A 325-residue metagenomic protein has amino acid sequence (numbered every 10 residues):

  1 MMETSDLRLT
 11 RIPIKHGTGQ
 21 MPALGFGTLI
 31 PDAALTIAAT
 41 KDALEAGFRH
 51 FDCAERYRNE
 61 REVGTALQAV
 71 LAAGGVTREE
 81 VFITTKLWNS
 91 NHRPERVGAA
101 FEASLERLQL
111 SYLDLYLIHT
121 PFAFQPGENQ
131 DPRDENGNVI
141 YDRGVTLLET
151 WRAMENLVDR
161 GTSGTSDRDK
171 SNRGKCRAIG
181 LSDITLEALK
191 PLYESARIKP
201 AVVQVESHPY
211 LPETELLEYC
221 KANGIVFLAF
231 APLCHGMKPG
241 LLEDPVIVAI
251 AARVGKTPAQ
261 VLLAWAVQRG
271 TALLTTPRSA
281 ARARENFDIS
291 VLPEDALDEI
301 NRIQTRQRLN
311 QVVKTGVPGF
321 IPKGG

Functional and structural regions predicted by a protein language model:
M1-V81, G98, N156-S163, L233-C234 (+1 more regions): N-terminal binding-site loop/beta-alpha segment at the start of enzyme catalytic domains that lines or forms
P13-H16, G64-R78, L105-Q109, Y193-A196 (+1 more regions): Acidic (Asp/Glu)-rich catalytic clusters
T18, V97-I118, L157, K170: CE4/NodB-like, metal-dependent polysaccharide N-deacetylase domain that modifies extracellular/periplasmic N-acetylated
L24-A34, K86-P94, V139-R143: Active-site mouth loops of central-metabolism enzymes
P31-L44, R93-L108, T185-L189, P212: Short, acidic/polar
R49-Y57, T84, R177-G180, V202-V205: Short catalytic-loop micro-motif centered on adjacent basic/acidic residues
T77-N91, L115-P121, Q204-S207: A short, structured active-site edge motif that brings together acidic residues
T120-G325: Beta/alpha (TIM)-barrel catalytic core signal, keyed to glycine-rich beta->alpha loops juxtaposed to Asp/Glu that bind
